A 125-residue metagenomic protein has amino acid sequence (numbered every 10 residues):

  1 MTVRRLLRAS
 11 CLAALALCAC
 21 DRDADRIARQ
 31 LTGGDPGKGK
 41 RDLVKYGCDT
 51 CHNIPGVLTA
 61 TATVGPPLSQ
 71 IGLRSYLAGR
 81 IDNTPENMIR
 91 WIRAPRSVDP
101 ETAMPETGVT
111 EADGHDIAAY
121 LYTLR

Functional and structural regions predicted by a protein language model:
M1-S10: Bacterial N-terminal signal peptides that target proteins for export
A16-A19: C-terminal motif of bacterial Sec signal peptides marking the signal peptidase cleavage site
D21-D23, C51-L58, L73, R93: Detector for the c-type heme attachment site
D21-V44: Electrostatic cytochrome c docking/interface patches
R41, T59-R125: Extracytoplasmic electron-transfer domains, predominantly the class I c-type cytochrome c fold
V44-Y46, N53: Aromatic-flanked redox-active Cys/Sec active sites in thiol-based oxidoreductases, especially the WC-centered
